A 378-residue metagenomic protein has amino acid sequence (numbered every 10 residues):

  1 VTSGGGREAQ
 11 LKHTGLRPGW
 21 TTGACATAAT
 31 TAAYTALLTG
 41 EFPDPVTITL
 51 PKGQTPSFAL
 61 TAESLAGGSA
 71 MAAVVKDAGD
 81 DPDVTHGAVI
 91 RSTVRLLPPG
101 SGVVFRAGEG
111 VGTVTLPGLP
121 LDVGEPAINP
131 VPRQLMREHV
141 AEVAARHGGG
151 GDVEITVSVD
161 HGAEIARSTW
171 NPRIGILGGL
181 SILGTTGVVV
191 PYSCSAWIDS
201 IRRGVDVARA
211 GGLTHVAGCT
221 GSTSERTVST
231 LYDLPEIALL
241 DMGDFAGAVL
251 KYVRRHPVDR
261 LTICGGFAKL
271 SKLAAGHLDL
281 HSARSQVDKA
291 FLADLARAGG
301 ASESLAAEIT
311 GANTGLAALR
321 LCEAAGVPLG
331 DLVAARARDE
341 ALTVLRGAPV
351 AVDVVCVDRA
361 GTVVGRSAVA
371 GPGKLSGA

Functional and structural regions predicted by a protein language model:
T2, E8-A9, R17-W20, I174-S181 (+1 more regions): A structural signal for small-residue-enriched, beta-sheet-centric alpha/beta enzyme cores and oligomeric scaffold folds
T2-S168, P172-I174, A368-V369: Generic N-terminal targeting/processing segments that precede catalytic cores or assembly contacts
R91, L231-P235, R366-G373: Surface-exposed flexible segments
E109, G175, K374-A378: Proteins with a high burden of low-complexity, intrinsically disordered sequence enriched in S/T/G/P/A and R, requiring
E164, E225, G361-V363: Flexible, glycine-rich phosphate/dinucleotide-binding loops and adjacent beta-alpha linkers at cofactor/substrate
A351-A378: Short, amphipathic C-terminal "tail helix"
